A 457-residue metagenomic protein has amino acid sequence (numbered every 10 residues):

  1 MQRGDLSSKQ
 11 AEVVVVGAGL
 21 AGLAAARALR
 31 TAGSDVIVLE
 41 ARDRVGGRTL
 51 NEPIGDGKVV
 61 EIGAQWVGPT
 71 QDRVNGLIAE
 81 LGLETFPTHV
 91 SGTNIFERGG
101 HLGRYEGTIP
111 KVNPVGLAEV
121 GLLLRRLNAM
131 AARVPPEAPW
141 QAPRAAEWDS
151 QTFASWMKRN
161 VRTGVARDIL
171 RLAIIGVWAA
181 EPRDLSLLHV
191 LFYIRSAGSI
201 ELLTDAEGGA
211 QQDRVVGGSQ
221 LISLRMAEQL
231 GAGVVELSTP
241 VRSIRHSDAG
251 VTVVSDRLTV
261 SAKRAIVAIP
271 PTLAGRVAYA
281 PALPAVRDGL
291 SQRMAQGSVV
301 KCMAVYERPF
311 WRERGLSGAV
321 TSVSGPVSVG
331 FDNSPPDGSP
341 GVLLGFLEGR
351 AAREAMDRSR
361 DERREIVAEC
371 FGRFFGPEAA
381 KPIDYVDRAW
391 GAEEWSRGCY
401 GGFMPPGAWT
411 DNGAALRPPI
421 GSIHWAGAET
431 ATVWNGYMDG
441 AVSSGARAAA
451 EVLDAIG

Functional and structural regions predicted by a protein language model:
Q2-S8, E12, L23-A24, A32 (+7 more regions): Conserved flavin/dinucleotide-binding core of flavoenzymes
V14-V16, L39, V241, T259-T272 (+1 more regions): Short hydrophobic core segments
R30-G55: Glycine-rich FAD pyrophosphate-binding loop
K58-M130: Dinucleotide-binding Rossmann-like beta1-alpha1 core, especially the glycine-rich loop that anchors the ADP
N75-F96, G164-R171, F310-G318, S322 (+1 more regions): A short alpha-helix-loop-beta-strand transition element characteristic of N-terminal alpha/beta dinucleotide-binding
P135-T239, S247-D248, A268, A278 (+2 more regions): Active-site/ligand-binding neighborhood in enzyme catalytic cores
R245-V260: Conserved beta-strand-loop-beta-strand element in the redox core of flavoprotein oxidoreductases
V267-A285: Flavin (primarily FAD) binding-site architecture
